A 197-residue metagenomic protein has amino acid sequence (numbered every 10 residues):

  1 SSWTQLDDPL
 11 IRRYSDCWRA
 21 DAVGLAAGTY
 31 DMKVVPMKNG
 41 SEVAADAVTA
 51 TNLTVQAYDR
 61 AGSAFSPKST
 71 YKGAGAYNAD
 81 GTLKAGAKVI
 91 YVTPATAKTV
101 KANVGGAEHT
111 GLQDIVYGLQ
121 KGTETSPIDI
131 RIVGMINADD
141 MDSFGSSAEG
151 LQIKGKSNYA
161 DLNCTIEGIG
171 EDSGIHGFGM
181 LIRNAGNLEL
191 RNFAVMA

Functional and structural regions predicted by a protein language model:
S1-R131, I136-M141, G145-E149: Extracellular "leader-to-stem" segments immediately downstream of a signal peptide or signal-anchor in secreted/lumenal
V92, I130-I132, I175, L190-F193: Generic structural hydrophobic/aromatic packing signal, biased to beta-strands
G105-T125, M141-T165, S173-R191, A197: Extracellular beta-strand-rich solenoid/capping regions of secreted or surface-exposed proteins that bind or remodel
